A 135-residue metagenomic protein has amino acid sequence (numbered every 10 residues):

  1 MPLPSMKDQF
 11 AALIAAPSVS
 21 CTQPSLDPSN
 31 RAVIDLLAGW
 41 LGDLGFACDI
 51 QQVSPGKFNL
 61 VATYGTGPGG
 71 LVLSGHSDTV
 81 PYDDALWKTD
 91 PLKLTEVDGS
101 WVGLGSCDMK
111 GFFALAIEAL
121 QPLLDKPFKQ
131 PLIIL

Functional and structural regions predicted by a protein language model:
M1-V72, H76-D83: N-terminal helical capping/dimerization or prosegment-like subdomains of hydrolases acting on amide or phosphate bonds
I14, I34, I50, L94 (+2 more regions): Weak global preference for isoleucine
G70-I133: Active-site metal-coordination/substrate-binding segment of hydrolases, especially metallo-dependent peptidases
